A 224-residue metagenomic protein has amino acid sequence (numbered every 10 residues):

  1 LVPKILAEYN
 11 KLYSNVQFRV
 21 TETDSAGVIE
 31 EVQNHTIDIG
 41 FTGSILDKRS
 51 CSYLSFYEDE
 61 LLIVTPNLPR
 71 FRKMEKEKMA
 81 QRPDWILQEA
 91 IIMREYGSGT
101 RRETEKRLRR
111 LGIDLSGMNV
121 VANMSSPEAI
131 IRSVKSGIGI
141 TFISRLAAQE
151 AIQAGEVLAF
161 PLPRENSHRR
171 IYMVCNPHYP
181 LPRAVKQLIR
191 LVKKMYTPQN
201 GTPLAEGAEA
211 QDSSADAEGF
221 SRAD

Functional and structural regions predicted by a protein language model:
L1-R49: Central regulatory/effector-binding core of bacterial HTH transcription factors
Y13-R19, N119-V121, R170-Y172: Residues at or immediately flanking beta-strands
D24-I29, Q33-I37, T42, R109 (+2 more regions): Hydrophobic hinge/microswitch elements
S52-L62, N119, Q153-S167: Short beta-strand->loop
Y53-I92, Y96: Flexible hinge/capping segments at coil-to-helix
A90-G112, L181-R183, I189, Q199: Secondary-structure junction motif
L158-T202: A late-sequence structural motif
Q211-G219: Intrinsically disordered, low-complexity segments enriched in serine/proline and basic residues
